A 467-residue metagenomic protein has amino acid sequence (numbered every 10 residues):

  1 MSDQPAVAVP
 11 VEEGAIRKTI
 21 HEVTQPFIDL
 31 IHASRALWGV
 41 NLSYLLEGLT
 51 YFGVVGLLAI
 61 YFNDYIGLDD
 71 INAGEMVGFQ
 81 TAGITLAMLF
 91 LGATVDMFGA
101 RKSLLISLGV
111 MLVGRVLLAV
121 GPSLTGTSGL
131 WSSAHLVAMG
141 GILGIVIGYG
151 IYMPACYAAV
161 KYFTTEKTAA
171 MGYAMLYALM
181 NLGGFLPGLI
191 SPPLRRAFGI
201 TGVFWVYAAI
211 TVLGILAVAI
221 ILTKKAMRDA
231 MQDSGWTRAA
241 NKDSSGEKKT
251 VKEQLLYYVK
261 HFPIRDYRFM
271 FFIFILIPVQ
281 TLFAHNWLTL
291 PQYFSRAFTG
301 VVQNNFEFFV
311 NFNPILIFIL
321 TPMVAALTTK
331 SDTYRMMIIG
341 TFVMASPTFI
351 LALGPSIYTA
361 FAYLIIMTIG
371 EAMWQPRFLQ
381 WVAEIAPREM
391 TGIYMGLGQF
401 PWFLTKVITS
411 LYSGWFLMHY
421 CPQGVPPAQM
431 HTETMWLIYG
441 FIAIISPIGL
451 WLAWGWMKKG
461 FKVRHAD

Functional and structural regions predicted by a protein language model:
L45, G114-V116, S128-Y152, Y358-W374: Hydrophobic core of transmembrane alpha-helices in multi-pass small-molecule transporters, especially MFS/SLC-type
G56-A73, L288-E307: Short amphipathic helix-loop junctions that connect adjacent transmembrane helices in Major Facilitator Superfamily/SLC
G83-L86, Q303-T329, G340: Transmembrane alpha-helices of Major Facilitator/SLC transporters
A87-A100, R195, I319-T333: Helix-to-loop junctions at the C-terminal end of transmembrane segments in multipass secondary transporters
G109-S132, F342-P355: C-terminal ends and interior cores of transmembrane alpha-helices in multi-pass membrane transporters/permeases
I151-T165, M373-P387: Intracellular juxtamembrane helix-capping segments at the cytosolic ends of symmetry-related transmembrane helices
A170-R196, A208-T211, L397-S413: Glycine-rich segments within core transmembrane alpha-helices of 12-TM secondary carriers
T201-I220, Q429-A453: Symmetry-related core transmembrane helices of the 12-TM Major Facilitator Superfamily/SLC fold
